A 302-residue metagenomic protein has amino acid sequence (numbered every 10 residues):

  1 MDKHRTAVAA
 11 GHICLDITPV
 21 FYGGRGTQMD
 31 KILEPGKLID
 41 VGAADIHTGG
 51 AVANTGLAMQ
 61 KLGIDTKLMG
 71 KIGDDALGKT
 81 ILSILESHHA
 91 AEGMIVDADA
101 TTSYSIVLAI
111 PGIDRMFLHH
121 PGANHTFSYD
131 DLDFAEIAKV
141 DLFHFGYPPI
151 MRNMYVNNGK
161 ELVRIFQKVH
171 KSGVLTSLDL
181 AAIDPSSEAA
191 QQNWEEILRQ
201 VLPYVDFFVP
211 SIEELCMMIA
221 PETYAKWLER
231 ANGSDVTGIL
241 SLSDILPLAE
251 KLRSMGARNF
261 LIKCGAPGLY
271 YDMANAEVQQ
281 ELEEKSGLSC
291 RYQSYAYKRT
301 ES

Functional and structural regions predicted by a protein language model:
M1-G11, V20-F21, V163, Q167-K168 (+2 more regions): Conserved phosphate-binding/catalytic region of the ribokinase-like
M1-M69, A76-S87, G112, G287-S302: Glycine-rich phosphate/adenosyl-contacting loop at the front of the ribokinase-like
T66, E92, T176-S177: Hydrophobic beta-strand scaffold residues
S83-A100: A glycine-rich helix N-cap at a beta->alpha junction
G93-D97, V107-Y155: Conserved phosphate-binding/catalytic loop of the ribokinase/pfkB sugar-kinase fold
I150-K160, E188, M218-I219, K226-L228: Glycine/threonine-rich flexible loop motifs
N157-R164, A190-R199: Charged helix-capping and loop-helix junction motifs
S172-A181: Short beta-strand/loop segments at the ligand-binding rim of alpha/beta enzyme cores
